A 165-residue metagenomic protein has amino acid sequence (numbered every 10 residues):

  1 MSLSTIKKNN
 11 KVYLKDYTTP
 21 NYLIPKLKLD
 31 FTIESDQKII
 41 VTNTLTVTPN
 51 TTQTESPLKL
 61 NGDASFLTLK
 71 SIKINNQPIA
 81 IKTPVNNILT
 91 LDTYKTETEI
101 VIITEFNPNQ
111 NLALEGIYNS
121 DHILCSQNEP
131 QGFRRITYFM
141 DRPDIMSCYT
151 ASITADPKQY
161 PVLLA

Functional and structural regions predicted by a protein language model:
M1-A165: Acidic/His-enriched low-complexity segments
